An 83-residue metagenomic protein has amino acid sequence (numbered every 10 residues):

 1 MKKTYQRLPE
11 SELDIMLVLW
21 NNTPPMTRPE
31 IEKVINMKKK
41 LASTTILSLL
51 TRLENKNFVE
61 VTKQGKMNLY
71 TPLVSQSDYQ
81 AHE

Functional and structural regions predicted by a protein language model:
R7-S11, Q64-E83: Short, cationic-aromatic polyanion-contact patches
L13-V18, E30: Pre-recognition alpha-helix immediately N-terminal to the DNA-recognition helix within helix-turn-helix or winged-helix
L19-T23: Short helix-to-turn junction characteristic of helix-turn-helix DNA-binding domains, especially the helix
P25-V34: Short acidic, hydrophobic short linear motifs in intrinsically disordered regions
K33-L41: Short helix-coil junctions and helix-kink-helix linkers
L47-T51: Short, hydrophobic-biased segments on the C-terminal half of alpha helices that form "recognition helices"
N57: Glycine-centered, phosphate/nucleic-acid-interacting loop/turn motifs that mediate DNA/RNA or nucleotide
V61: Short beta-strand "wing" residues that participate in macromolecule-binding interfaces
